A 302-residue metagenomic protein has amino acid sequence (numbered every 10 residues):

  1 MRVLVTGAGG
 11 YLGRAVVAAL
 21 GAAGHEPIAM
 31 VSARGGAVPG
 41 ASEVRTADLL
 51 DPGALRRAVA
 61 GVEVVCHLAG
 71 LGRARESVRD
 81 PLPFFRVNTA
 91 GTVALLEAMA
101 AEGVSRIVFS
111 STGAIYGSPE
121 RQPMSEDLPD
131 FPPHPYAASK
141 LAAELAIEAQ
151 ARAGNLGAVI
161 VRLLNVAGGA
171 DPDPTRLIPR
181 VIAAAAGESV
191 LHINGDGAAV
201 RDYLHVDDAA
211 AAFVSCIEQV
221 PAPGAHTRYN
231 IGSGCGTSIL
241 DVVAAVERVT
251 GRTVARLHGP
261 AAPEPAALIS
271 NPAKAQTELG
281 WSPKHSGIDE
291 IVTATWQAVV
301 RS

Functional and structural regions predicted by a protein language model:
V3-G21: N-terminal Rossmann NAD(P)H-binding glycine-rich loop of SDR-like oxidoreductase domains
A18, T92-V93, L141-E148, I182 (+2 more regions): Conserved active-site helix of classical SDR/Rossmann-fold NAD(P)-dependent CH-OH oxidoreductases
M30-G35, L49: N-terminal Rossmann-fold cofactor-binding loop
A41-D51: Rossmann-fold cofactor-recognition segment
L49-R86: NAD(P)H-binding glycine-rich loop region in Rossmannoid oxidoreductase-like domains and their noncatalytic homologs
R79-A94, A101, S105-R106, I115-I160 (+2 more regions): Catalytic helix-loop patch of NAD(P)-dependent Rossmann-fold dehydrogenases
A185-S302: C-terminal substrate-binding subdomain of Rossmann-fold SDR/epimerase-dehydratase oxidoreductases
